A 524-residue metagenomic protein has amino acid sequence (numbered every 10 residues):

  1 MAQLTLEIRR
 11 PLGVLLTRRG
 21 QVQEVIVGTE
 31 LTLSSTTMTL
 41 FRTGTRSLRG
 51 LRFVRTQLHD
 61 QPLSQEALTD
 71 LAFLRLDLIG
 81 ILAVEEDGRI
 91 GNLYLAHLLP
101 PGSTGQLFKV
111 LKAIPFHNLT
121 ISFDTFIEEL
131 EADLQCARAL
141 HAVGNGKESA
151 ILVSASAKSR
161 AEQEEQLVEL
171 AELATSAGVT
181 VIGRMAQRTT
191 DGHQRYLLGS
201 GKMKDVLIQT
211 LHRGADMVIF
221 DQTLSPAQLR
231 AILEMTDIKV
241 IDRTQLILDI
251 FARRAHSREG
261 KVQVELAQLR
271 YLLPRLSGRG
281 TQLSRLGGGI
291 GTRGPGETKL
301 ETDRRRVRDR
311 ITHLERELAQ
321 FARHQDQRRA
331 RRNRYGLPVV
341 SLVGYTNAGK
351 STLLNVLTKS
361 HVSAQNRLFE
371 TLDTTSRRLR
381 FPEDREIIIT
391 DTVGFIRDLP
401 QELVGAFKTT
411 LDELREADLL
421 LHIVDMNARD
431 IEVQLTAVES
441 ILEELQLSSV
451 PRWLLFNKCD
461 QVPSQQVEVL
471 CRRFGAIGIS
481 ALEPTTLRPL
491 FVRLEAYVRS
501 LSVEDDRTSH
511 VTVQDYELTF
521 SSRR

Functional and structural regions predicted by a protein language model:
M1-I8, L16, V84-E86, I90-I151 (+6 more regions): C-terminal-of-GTPase-core extension/linker across diverse P-loop GTPases
M1-R243: N-terminal accessory targeting/assembly segments
M1-S103, I290-Q401, L411-R415: Conserved G1/Walker A P-loop phosphate-binding module
Q21, E85-R89, S156-R160, T189-D191 (+6 more regions): Conserved nucleotide-binding/hydrolysis micro-motifs of P-loop NTPases
A67-D70, D87, E162-T180, D205-H212 (+3 more regions): Conserved C-terminal guanine-recognition region of P-loop GTPase G domains, centered on the G4
A157-E162, D191-Y196, R254-G260, K299 (+4 more regions): Flexible beta-alpha connector loops of hexameric P-loop NTPases
D249-Q268: Conserved phosphate-handling catalytic cores of large alpha/beta enzymes
